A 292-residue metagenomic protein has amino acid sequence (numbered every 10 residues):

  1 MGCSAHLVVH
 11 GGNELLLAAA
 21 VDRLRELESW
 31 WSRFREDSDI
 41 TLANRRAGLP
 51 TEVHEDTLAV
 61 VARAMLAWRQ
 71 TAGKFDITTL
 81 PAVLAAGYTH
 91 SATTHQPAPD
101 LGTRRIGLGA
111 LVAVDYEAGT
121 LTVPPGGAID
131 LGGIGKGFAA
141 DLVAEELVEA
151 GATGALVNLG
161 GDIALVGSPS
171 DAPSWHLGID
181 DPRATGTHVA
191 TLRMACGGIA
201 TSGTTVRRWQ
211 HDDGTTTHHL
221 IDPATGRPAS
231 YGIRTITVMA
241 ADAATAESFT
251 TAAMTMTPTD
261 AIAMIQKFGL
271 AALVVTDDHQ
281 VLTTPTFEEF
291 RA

Functional and structural regions predicted by a protein language model:
M1-A292: Mature catalytic core of soluble alpha/beta enzymes
